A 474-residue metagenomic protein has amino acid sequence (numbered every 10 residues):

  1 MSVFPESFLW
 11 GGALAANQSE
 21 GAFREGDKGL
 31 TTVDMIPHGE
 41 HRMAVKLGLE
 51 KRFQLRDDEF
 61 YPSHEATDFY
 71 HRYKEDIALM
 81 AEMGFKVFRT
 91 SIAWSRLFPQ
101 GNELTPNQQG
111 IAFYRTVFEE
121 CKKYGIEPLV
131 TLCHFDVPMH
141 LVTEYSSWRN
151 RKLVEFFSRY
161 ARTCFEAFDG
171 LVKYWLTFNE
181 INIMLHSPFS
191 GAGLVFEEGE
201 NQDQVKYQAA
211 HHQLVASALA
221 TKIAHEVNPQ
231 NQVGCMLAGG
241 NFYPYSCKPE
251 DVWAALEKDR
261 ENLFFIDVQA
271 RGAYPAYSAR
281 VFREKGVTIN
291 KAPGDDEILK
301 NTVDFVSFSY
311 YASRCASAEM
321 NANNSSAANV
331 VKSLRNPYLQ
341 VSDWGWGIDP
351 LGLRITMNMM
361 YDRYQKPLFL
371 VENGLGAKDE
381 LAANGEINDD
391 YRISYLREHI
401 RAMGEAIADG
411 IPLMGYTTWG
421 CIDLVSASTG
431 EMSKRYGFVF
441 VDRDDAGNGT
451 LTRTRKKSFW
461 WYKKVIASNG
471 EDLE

Functional and structural regions predicted by a protein language model:
M1-D57, Q100-N102, I111-E474: Active-site region of glycoside hydrolase catalytic domains
D58-R72, R149-R151: Active-site mouth loops of central-metabolism enzymes
E65-A78, P99, G110: Internal amphipathic alpha-helical repeat/solenoid segments
R72-A93, N301-V306: Catalytic domains of carbohydrate-active enzymes, especially glycoside hydrolases
K86, S95-L97, F135-V137: A short acidic, glycine/proline-enriched capping/turn motif at secondary-structure boundaries, especially helix N-cap
I92-P106: Glycine-rich, proline-tolerant flexible connector loops at the mouths of alpha/beta enzymes
